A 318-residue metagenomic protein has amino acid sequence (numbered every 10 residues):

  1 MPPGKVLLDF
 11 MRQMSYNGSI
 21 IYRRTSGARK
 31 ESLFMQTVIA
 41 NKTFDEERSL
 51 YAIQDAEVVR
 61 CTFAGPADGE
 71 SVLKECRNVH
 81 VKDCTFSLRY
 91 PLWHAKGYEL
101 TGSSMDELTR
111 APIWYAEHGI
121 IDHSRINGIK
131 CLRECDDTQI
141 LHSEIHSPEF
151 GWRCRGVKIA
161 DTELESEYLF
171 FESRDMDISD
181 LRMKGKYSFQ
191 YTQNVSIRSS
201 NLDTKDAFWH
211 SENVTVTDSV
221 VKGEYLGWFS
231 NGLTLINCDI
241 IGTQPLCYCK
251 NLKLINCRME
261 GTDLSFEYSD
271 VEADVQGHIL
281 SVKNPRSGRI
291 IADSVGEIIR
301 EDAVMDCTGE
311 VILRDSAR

Functional and structural regions predicted by a protein language model:
K5, D9, Y16-T25: Short, positively charged and aromatic/hydrophobic N-terminal segments
F10-Q13, F34: Residue-level detector of intrinsically disordered terminal segments
T25-G27, C61: Targeting/processing segments of secretory and organellar proteins
L33-R318: Long, distal/terminal scaffolding or interaction modules with repetitive or compositionally biased sequence
